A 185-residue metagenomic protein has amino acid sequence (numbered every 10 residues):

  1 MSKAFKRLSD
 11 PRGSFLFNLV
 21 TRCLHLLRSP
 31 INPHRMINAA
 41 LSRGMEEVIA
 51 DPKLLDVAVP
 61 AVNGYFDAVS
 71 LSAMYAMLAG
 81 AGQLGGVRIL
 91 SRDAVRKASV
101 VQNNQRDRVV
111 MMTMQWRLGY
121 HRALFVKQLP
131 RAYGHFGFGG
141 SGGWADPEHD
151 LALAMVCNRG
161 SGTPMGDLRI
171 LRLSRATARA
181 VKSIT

Functional and structural regions predicted by a protein language model:
M1-T185: Catalytic loop of the DD-peptidase/beta-lactamase superfamily, centered on the K-T-G motif and neighboring
